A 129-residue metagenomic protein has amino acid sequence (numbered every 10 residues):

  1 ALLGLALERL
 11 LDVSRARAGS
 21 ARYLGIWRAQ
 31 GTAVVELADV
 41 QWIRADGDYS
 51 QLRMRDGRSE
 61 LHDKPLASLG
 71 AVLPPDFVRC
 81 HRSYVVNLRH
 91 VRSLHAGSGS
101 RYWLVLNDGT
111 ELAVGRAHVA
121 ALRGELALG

Functional and structural regions predicted by a protein language model:
L2-A113, G129: Conserved binding/recognition cores within well-folded domains
H118-G129: C-terminal output/interaction extensions
